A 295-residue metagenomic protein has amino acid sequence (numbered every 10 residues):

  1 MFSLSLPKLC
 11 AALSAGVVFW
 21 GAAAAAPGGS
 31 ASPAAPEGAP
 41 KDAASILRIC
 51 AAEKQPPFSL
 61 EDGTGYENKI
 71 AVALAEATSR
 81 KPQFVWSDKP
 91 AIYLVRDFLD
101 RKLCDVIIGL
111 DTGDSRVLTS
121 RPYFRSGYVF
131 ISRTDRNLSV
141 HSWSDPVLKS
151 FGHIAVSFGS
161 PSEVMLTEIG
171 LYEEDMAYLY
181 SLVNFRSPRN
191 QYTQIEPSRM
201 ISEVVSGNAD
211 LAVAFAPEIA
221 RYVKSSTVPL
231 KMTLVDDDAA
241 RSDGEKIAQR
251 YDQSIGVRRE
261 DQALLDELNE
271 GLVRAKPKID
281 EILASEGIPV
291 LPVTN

Functional and structural regions predicted by a protein language model:
M1-L13: Bacterial N-terminal signal peptides that target proteins for export
C10-A22: Bacterial N-terminal signal peptides
G29-P33, D88, P161-L182, R186-P188 (+1 more regions): Ligand-binding clefts/hinges and TM-proximal coupling segments of bilobed small-molecule sensing domains
G29-R116, Q191-Q194, S285-P289: Extracytoplasmic small-molecule ligand-binding "clamshell" domains of the periplasmic binding protein/Venus flytrap
A52-Q55, R125-N137, N184-R186, K224-L272 (+1 more regions): Periplasmic-binding protein-like
E53-P56, L60-E76, F130-R189, I195 (+1 more regions): Bilobed "Venus flytrap"/periplasmic-binding protein-like clamshell domains and structurally analogous long
V72, E76, K81-L148, G159-S160 (+1 more regions): Acidic, polar ligand-binding/catalytic clefts
A73, D88-D105, L118, F185-S226: Short helices/loops that flank or line small-molecule/ion binding pockets
